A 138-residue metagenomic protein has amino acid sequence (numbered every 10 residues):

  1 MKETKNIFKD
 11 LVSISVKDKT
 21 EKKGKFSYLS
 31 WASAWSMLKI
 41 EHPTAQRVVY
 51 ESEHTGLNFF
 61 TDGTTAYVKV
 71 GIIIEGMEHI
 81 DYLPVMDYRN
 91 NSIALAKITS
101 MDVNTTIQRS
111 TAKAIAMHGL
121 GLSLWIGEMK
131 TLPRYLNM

Functional and structural regions predicted by a protein language model:
M1-M138: Polyanion-binding surfaces on beta-sheet-dominated domains and ring/shell assemblies
